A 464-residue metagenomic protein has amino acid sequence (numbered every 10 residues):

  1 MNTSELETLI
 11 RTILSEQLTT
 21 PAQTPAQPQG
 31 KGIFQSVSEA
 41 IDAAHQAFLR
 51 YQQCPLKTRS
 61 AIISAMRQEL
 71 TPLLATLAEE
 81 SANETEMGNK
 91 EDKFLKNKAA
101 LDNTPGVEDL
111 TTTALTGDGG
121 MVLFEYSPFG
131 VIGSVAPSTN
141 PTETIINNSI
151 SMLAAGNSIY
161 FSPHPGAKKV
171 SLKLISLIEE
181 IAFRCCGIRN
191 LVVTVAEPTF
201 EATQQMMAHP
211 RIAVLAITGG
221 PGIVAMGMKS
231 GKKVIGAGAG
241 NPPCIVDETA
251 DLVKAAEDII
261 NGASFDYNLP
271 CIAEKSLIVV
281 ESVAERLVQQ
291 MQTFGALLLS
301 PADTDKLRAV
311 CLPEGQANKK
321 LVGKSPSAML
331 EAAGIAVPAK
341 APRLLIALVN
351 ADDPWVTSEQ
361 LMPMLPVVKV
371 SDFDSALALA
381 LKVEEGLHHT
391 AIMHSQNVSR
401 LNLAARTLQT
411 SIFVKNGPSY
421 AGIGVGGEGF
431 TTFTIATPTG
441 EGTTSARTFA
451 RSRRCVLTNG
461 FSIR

Functional and structural regions predicted by a protein language model:
N2-L123, S151, T293: N-terminal Rossmann-like NAD(P)+-binding subdomain of aldehyde/semialdehyde dehydrogenases
L14-L18, H45-Q52, M66-L74, A78-S81 (+13 more regions): Structural signal for hydrophobic packing residues in well-ordered secondary-structure cores of soluble enzyme domains
K31, I146, V224-A351: ALDH superfamily catalytic-core signature
A40-D42, G236-G238, Y267-C271, W355-Q360 (+1 more regions): Short, flexible turn/loop "capping" segments at secondary-structure junctions
Q53, K57-T58, C186-V192, Y267-C271 (+5 more regions): Flexible, glycine/charged-enriched surface loops at secondary-structure junctions
T112-K254: Rossmann-like NAD(P) dinucleotide-binding subdomain of oxidoreductase/dehydrogenase enzymes
G156, L215, G240, V280 (+3 more regions): Residue-level signal for inorganic ion chemistry
I335-R464: Conserved C-terminal structural/oligomerization subdomain of aldehyde/semialdehyde dehydrogenase
